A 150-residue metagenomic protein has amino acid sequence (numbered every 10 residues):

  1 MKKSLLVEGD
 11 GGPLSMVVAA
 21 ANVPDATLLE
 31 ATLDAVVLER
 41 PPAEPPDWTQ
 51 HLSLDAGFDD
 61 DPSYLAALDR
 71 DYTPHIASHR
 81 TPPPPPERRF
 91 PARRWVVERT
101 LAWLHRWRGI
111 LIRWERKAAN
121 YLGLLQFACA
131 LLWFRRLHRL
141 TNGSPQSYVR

Functional and structural regions predicted by a protein language model:
K2-K3, K117: A general lysine-centric signal
K3-G9, V17-A20, A56, S78: Short, structured patches in soluble enzyme cores that scaffold and shape functional sites
L5-L6, G11, L29, D55 (+4 more regions): Mobile genetic element proteins and their domesticated derivatives, centered on retroelements and DNA transposons
V17-P42: Active-site beta-loop-alpha junctions of metal-dependent nucleic acid enzymes, especially the RNase H-like/DDE
N22, P41-A118: Helix-centered, glycine/charged polyanion-binding patches within enzymatic domains that contact phosphate-containing
L38-P41, G109, L132, R136: Generic structural signal for secondary-structure transition and capping sites
G123-R150: C-terminal domain-tail junction helix/linker
